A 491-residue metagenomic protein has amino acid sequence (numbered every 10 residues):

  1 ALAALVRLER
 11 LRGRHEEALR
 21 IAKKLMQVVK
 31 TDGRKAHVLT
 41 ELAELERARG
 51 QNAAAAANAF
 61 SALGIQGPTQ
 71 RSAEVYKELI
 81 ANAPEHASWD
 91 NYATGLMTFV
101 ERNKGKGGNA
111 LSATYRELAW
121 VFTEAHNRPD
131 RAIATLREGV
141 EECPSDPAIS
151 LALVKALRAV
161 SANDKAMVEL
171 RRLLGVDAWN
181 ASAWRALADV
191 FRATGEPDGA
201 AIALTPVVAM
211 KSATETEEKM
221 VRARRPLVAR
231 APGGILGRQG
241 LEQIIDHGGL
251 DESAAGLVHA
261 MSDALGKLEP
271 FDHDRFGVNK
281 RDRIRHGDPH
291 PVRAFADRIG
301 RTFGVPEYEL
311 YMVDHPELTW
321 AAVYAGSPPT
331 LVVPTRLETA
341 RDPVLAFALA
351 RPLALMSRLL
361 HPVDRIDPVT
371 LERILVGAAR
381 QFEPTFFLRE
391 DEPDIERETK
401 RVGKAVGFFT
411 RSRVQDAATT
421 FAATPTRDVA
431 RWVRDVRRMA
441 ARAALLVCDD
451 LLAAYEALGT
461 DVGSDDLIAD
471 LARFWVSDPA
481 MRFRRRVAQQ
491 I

Functional and structural regions predicted by a protein language model:
A1-E252, G256, M261-R283, F295-Y308 (+4 more regions): Repeat-based scaffolding regions
R47, K104, L445-L452, V476: Hydrophobic alpha-helix feature that most strongly marks membrane-spanning transmembrane helices and their immediate
D288-P291, F295-V305, I374-L467: Short helix/loop segments within enzyme catalytic domains that coordinate or immediately flank catalytic cofactors
Y324-P328, D465: A short, glycine/Asx- and small/polar-enriched loop/turn that sits immediately N-terminal to a beta-strand
V333-F347, L360, A430-R431: Short pre-active-site segment immediately N-terminal to the catalytic Zn-binding motif
L349-S357, M439, A443: Active-site His/Glu-centered metal-binding helix of metallohydrolases
P352-V369: Catalytic Zn2+-binding segment of zinc metalloproteases
S464-I491: Long, highly charged low-complexity segments enriched in Glu/Asp and Lys/Arg with interspersed Ser/Thr
